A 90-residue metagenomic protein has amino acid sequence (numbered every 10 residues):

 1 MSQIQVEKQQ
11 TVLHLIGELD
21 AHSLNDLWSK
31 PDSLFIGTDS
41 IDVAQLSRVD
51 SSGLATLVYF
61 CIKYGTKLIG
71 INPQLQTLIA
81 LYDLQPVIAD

Functional and structural regions predicted by a protein language model:
M1-W28: STAS-typified acidic loop motif
A21-I88: Amphipathic alpha-helical interaction surfaces in cytosolic regulatory modules
